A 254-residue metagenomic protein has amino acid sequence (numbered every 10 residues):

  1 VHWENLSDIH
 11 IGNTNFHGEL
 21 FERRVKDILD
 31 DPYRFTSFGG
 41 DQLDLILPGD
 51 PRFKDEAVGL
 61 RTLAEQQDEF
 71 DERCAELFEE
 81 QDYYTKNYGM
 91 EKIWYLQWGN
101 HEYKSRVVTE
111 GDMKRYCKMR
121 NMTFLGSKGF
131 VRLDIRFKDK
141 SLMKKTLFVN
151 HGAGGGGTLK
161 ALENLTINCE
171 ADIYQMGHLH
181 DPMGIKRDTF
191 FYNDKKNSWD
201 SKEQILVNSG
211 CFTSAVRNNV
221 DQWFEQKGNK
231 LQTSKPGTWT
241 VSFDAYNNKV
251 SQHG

Functional and structural regions predicted by a protein language model:
V1-E4, R132-F148, S201-Q204: Beta-strand-turn-beta hairpins that frame and shape the catalytic cleft of phosphate-ester-processing enzymes
H2-W3, R34-F35, I93, L147 (+1 more regions): Structural motif
L6, I11-L125: Core catalytic region of metal-dependent phosphoesterases/phosphodiesterases, especially metallo-beta-lactamase-like
S7-N13, I135-F137, H151-G154, G210: Short, flexible loop/turn elements at secondary-structure junctions
L77-G89, I135-S141, T189-W199: Alpha-helix termini
D112-K114, K118-R120, K140-V149: Extended, solvent-exposed, turn-rich assembly/linker loops in the middle of proteins
M122-D134: Short acidic low-complexity segments
M143-L147, G152-A245, V250: Conserved beta-sheet core of the metallophosphoesterase superfamily
